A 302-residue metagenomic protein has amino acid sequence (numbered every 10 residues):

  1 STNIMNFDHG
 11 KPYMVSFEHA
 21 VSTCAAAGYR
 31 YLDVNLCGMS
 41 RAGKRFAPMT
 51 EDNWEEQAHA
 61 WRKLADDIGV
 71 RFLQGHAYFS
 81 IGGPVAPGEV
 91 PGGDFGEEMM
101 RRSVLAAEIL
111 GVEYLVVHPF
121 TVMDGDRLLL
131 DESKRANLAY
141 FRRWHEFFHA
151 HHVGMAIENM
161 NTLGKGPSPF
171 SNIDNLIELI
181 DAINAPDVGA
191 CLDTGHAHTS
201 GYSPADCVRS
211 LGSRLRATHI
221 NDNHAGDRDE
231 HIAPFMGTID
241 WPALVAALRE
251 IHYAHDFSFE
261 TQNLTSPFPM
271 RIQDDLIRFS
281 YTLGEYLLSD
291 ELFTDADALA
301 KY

Functional and structural regions predicted by a protein language model:
S1-G28, D66, R101, L105 (+2 more regions): Histidine-acidic metal/acid-base catalytic patches
I4-N6, L36-G38, Y78-I81, P119-M123 (+4 more regions): Active-site-proximal loop/turn and secondary-structure-junction residues that shape catalytic pockets, frequently
N6, R45-D52, A86-D94, D131 (+1 more regions): The substrate-binding groove and active-site-proximal loops of carbohydrate-active enzymes, especially glycoside
R30-Y31, R71, E113, G154 (+1 more regions): Residue-level detector of anion-binding/catalytic polar loops
D33, Q74, V116, A156 (+3 more regions): Conserved beta-strand positions in the central sheet of alpha/beta enzyme cores
D33-A60, G125: Glycine-rich, proline-tolerant flexible connector loops at the mouths of alpha/beta enzymes
S40-F46, I81-P87, M123-L128, L163-G166 (+2 more regions): A short acidic, helix-capping loop that chelates divalent metal ions and anchors anionic groups
D66-D67, S80-G189, T199, D274-D275: Active-site acidic/histidine proton-transfer and metal-coordination neighborhood in alpha/beta enzyme cores
